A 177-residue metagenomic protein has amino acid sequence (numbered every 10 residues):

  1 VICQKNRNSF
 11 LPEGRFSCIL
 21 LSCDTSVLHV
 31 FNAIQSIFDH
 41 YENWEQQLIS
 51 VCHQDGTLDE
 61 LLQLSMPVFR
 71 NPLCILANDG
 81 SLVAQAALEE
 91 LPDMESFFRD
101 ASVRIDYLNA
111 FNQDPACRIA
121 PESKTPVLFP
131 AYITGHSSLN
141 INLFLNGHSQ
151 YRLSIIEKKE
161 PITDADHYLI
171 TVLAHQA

Functional and structural regions predicted by a protein language model:
V1-A177: Alpha-helical/coil-rich non-catalytic "connector" segments in signaling and regulatory proteins
